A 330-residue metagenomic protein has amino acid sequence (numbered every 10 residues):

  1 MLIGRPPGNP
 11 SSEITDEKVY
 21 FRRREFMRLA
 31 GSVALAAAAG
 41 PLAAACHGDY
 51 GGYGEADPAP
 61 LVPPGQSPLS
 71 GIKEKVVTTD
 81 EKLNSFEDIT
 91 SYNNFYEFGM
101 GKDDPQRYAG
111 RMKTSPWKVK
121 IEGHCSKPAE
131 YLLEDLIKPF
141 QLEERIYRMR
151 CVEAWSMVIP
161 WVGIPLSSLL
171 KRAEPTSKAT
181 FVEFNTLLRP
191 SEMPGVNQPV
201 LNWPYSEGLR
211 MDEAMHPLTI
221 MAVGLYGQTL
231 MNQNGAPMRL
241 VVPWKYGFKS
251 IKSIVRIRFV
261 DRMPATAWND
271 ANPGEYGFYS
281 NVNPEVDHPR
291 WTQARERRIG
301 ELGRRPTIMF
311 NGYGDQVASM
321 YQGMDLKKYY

Functional and structural regions predicted by a protein language model:
M1-E25, A36-G40, A44: N-terminal secretory signal peptides
R28-G31: Internal alpha-helical transmembrane segments of multi-pass membrane proteins, especially GPCRs
A34-L35, E174: Residue-level detector of secondary-structure transition/capping positions
H47-D49: Bacterial signal peptide processing site
G51-G54, E183-F184: Short, glycine/acidic-rich hinge or "gate" loops at secondary-structure transitions that mediate conformational
G54-G65: Intrinsic, low-complexity terminal and presequence regions
P63-Y330: Structured, non-membrane catalytic/scaffold regions adjacent to prosthetic-group chemistry
